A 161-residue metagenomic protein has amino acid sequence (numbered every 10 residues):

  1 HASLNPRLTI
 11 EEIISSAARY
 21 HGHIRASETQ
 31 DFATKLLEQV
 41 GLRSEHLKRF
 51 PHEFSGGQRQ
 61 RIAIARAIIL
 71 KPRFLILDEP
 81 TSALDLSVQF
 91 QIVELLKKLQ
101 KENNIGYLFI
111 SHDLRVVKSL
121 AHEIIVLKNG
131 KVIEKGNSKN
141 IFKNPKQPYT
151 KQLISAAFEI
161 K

Functional and structural regions predicted by a protein language model:
E28-E45, I154-S155: Conserved ABC ATPase "signature" region
F50-F54, Q58: Conserved ABC ATPase signature
I64, I92: Hydrophobic anchor residue at the start of the ABC signature
I69-R73: A short, proline-enriched helix->beta-strand linker immediately N-terminal to the Walker B motif in ABC-type P-loop
V117-S119: A short, surface-exposed alpha-helical micro-motif characterized by mixed small hydrophobic and charged/polar residues
K135-G136: ABC ATPase "signature
